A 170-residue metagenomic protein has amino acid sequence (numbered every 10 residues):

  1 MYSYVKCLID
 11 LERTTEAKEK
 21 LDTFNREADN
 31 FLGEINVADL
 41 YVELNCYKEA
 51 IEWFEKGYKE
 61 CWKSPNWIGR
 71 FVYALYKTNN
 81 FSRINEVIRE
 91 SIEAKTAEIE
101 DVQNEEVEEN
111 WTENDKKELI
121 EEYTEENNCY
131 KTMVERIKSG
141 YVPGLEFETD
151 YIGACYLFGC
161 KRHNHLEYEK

Functional and structural regions predicted by a protein language model:
D22-N30, E55-K63, E90-A97: Solenoid-like repeat scaffolds
L32-G33, N66: Start-of-helix register in tetratricopeptide repeats
I51, S64-K170: Eukaryotic alpha-helical solenoid repeat scaffolds
